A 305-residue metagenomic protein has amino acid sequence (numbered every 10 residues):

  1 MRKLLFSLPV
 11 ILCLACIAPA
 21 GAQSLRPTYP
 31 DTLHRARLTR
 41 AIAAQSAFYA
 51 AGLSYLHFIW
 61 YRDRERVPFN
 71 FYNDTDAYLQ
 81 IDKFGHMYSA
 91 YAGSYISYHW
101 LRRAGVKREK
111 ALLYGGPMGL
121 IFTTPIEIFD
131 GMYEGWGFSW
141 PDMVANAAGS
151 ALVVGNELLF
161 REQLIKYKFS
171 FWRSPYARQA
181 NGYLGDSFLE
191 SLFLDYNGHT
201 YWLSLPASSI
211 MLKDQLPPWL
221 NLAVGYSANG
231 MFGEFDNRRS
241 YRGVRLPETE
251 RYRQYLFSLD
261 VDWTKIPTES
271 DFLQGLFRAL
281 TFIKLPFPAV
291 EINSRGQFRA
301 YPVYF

Functional and structural regions predicted by a protein language model:
S7, I11-K83, M87-S94, Y98-V106 (+3 more regions): N-terminal targeting leaders of membrane proteins
F48-A51, A111-G131, A147-S150: Small-polar-interrupted transmembrane alpha-helices in polytopic inner-membrane proteins
H86-G93, D130-E157, L256: Alpha-helical transmembrane segments that form the membrane-embedded catalytic/substrate-binding core of multi-pass
H99-G105, V154-L159, L205-K213, W263-E269: Outer-membrane beta-barrel proteins
M118, F122, I165-Y167, P218-V224 (+1 more regions): Transmembrane beta-strands of outer-membrane beta-barrel proteins
A151-L152, Y201-A207, F257-W263, A300-Y301: Residues on the lipid-exposed face of transmembrane beta-strands in outer-membrane beta-barrel proteins
F171-P175, Y226-F232, W263-K265: Transmembrane beta-strands of outer-membrane beta-barrel pores
D195-Y201, P218, T249-F257: Residues that define the transmembrane beta-barrel architecture of outer-membrane proteins
